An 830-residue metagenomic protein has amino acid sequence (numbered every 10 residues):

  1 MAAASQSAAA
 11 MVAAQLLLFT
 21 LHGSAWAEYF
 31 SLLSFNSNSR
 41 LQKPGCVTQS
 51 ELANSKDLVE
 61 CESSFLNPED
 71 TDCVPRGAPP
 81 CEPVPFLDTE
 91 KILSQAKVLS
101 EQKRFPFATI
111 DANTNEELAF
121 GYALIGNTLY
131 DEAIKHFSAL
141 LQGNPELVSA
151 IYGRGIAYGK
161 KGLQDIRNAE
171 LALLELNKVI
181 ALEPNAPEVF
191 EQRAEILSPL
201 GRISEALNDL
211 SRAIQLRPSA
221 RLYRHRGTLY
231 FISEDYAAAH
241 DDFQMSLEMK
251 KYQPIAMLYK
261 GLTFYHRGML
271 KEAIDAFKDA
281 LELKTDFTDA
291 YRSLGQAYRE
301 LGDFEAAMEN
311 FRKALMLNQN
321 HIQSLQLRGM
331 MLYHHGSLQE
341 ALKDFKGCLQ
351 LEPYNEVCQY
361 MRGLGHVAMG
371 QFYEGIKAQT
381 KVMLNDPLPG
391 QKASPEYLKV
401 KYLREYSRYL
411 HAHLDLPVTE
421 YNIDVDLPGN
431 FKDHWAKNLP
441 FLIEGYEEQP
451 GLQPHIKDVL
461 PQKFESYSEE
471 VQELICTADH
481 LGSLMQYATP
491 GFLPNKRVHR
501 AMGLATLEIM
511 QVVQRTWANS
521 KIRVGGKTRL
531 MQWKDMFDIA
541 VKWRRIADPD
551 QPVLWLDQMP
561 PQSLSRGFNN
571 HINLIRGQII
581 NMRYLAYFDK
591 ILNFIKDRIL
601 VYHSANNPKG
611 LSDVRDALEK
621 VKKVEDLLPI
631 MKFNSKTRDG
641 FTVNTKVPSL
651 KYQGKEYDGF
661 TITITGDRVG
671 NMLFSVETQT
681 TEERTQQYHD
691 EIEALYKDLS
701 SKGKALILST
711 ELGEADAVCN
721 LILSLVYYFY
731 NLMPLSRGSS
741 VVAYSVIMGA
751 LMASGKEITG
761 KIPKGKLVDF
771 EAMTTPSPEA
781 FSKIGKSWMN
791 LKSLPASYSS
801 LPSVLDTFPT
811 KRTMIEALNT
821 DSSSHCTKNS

Functional and structural regions predicted by a protein language model:
E51, L58-P83, T89-E90, Q95-P106 (+3 more regions): FIC/Doc superfamily catalytic core
N113, L147, A186, S219-A220 (+5 more regions): Residue-level recognition of tetratricopeptide repeat
G126, K160-G162, P199, I232-S233 (+4 more regions): Register position in tetratricopeptide repeats
G143, L182, Q215-L216, M249 (+4 more regions): Structural marker of alpha-solenoid helical repeat scaffolds
A150, V189, L222-Y223, A256 (+4 more regions): TPR alpha-solenoid repeat register
